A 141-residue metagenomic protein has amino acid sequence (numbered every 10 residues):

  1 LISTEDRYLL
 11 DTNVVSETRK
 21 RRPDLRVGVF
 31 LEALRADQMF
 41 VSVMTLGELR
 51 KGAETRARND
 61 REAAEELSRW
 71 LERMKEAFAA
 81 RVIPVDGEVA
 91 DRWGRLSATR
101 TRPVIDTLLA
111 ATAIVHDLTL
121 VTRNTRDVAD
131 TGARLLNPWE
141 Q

Functional and structural regions predicted by a protein language model:
L1-T45, T55-R73, Q141: Short, well-structured N-terminal submotif of metal-dependent ribonuclease cores
I2-D6, K51-R56, E65-S68, E76-R123: Active-site neighborhoods of divalent-metal-dependent phosphate/nucleic-acid chemistry enzymes
K20, K51, D130: Phosphate-coordinating loops and pocket residues in cytosolic domains that bind phosphorylated ligands
L34-A36, A77, V115, D130: Short, well-ordered coil/turn elements that cap or connect secondary structure elements
T125-D127: C-terminal structural segments of small proteins and small subunits
